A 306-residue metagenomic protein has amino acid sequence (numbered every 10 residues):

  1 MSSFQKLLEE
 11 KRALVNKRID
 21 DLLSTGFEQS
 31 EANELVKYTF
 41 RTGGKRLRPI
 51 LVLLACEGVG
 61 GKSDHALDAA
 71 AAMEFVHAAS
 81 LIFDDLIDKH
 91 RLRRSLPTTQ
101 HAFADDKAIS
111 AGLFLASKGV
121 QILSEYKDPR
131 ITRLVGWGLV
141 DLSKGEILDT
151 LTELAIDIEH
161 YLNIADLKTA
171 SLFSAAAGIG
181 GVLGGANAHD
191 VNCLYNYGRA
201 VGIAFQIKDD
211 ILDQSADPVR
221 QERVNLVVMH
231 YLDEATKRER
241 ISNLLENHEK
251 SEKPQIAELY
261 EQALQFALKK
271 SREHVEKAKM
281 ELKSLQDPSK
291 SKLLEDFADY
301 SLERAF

Functional and structural regions predicted by a protein language model:
M1-L23: N-terminal amphipathic/basic leader segments beginning at the initiator methionine
M1-S2, E31-N33, E153-E159, K253-Q262: Short, charged, low-complexity loops and linkers
S2, E9, D166, Y195 (+2 more regions): Short amphipathic alpha-helical segments with heptad-repeat character
L23-R240, D299: Mg2+-dependent prenyl diphosphate-binding active-site environment of isoprenoid biosynthetic enzymes
F40-R41, S124, K283-D287, E303: Alpha-solenoid HEAT/Armadillo repeat architecture
E239-K283: Mobile late-domain/C-terminal helix-loop "cap" segments that border catalytic sites or the cytosolic face
P288-F306: Short, amphipathic C-terminal "tail helix"
